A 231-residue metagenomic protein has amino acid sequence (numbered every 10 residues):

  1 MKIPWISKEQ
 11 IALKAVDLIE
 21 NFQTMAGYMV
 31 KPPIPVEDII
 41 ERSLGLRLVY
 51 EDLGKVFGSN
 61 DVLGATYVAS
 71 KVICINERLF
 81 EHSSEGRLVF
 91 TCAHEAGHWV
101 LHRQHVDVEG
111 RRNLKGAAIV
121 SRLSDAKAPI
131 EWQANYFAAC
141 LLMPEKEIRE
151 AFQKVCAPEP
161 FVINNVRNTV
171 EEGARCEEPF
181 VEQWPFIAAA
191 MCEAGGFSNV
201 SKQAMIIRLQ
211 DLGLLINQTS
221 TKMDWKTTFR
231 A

Functional and structural regions predicted by a protein language model:
M1-A231: Active-site hotspot residues in diverse enzymes, especially metal/ion-binding acidic/histidine motifs
